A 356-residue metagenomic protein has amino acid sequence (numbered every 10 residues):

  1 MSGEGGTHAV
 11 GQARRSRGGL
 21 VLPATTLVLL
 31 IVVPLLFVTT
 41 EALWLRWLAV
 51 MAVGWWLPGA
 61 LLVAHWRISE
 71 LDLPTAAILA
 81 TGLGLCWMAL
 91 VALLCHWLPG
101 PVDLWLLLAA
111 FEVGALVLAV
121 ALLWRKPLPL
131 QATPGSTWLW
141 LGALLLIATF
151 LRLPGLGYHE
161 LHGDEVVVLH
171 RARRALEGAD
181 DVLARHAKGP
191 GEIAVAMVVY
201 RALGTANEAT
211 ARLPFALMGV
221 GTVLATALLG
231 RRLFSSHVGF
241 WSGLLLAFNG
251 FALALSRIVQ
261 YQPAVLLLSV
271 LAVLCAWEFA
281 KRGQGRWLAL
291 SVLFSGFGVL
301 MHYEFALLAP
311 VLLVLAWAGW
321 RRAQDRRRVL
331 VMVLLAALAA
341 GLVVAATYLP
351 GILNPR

Functional and structural regions predicted by a protein language model:
M1-G135, V311, L315-A318: Membrane-embedded, hydrophobic transmembrane alpha-helices
L104-L108, P190-A194, G204-L224, F240 (+2 more regions): Loop-to-helix entry region of an early transmembrane alpha helix in multi-pass inner-membrane enzymes
A115-W124, L213-L233, L271: Transmembrane-helix motifs of polytopic, lipid-linked glycan transferases
L151, V167-G178, P190, A194 (+2 more regions): Transmembrane-lumen/periplasm boundary regions of multi-pass, lipid-linked membrane glycan transferases
G157-R171, V182-V198, T205-A209: Extracytoplasmic catalytic/substrate-binding loops of multi-pass membrane glycan-assembly enzymes
H162-G163, F215, F251-A264, Y303: Short acidic/glycine- and proline-prone juxtamembrane loop motifs at membrane-interface regions of multi-pass membrane
T226-F248, L267: Transmembrane-helix signature of polytopic, membrane-embedded enzymes that assemble or transfer cell-envelope glycans
R231-L233, A272-L290, G298, A316-W320: Membrane-interface transmembrane helices that cradle and orient dolichyl/undecaprenyl
